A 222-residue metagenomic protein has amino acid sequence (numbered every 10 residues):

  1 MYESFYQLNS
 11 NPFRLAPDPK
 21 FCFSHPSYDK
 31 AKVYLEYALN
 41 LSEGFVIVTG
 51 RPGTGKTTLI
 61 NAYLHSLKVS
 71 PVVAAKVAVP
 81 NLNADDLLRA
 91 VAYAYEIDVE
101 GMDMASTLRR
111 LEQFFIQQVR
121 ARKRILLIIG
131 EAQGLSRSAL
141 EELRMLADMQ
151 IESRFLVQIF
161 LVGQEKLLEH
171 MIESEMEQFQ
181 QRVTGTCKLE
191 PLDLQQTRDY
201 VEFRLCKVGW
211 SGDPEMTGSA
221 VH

Functional and structural regions predicted by a protein language model:
M1-S42: A short, basic N-terminal segment
L8-R14, P71-V72, L82-G101: Conserved NTP-binding/hydrolysis module of P-loop NTPases
Y34-A38, A105-R124: Conserved alpha-helical scaffold flanking the Walker A/P-loop in AAA+ ATPase domains
S42-A62: Walker A/P-loop nucleotide-binding motif
V46, V69-V79: Conserved catalytic segments around the Walker B and adjacent sensor/switch elements of P-loop NTPase domains
T49, L126-G130, Q158-Q164: Structural recognition of the conserved hydrophobic beta-strand(s) that form the central parallel beta-sheet of P-loop
F115-A139, L143, K166: Conserved P-loop NTPase "ATPase switch" module shared by AAA+ and STAND
Q117-R122, L126, I151, F160 (+1 more regions): Helix-loop-helix "sensor" segment of P-loop NTPases
